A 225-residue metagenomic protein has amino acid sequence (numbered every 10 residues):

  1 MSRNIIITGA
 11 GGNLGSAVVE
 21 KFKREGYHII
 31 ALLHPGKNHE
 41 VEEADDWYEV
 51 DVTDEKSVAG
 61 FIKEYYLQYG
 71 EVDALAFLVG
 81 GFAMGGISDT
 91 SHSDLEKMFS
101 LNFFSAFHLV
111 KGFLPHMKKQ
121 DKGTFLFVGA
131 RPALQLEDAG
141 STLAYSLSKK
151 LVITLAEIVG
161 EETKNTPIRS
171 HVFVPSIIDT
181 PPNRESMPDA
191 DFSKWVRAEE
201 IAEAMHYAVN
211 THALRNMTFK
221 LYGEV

Functional and structural regions predicted by a protein language model:
R3, E71-V72, M117-A130, N165-R169 (+1 more regions): Active-site loop of short-chain dehydrogenase/reductase
G11-V19: N-terminal Rossmann NAD(P)H-binding glycine-rich loop of SDR-like oxidoreductase domains
E43-K56: Rossmann-fold cofactor-recognition segment
A76-M84: Conserved NAD(P)H cofactor-binding loop of Rossmann-fold oxidoreductase domains
G86-I87, D94-F99: Substrate-binding pocket helix/loop in short-chain dehydrogenase/reductase
T124-E157, E161-K164: Catalytic loop of short-chain dehydrogenase/reductase
N165-I168, V172-F173, T180, P188-V225: C-terminal helical subdomain
